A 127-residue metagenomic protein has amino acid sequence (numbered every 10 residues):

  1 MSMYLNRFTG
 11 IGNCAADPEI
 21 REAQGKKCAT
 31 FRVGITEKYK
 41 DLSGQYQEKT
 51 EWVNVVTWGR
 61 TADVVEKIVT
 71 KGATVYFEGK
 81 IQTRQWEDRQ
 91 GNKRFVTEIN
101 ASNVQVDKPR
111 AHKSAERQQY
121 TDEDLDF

Functional and structural regions predicted by a protein language model:
M1-L5, E19-G25, D41-Y46, R89-N92 (+1 more regions): Acidic, gly/ser/pro-rich intrinsically disordered tails
L5-F8, Q24-K26, N54, G72-T74: Intrinsically disordered, low-complexity segments enriched in polar/charged residues with Gly/Pro, especially when
F8-A16, V33, K71-Q82, A101-V104: OB-fold and OB-like beta-barrel modules that bind single-stranded nucleic acids
F8-T50, Q85, F95: Core FKBP-type peptidyl-prolyl cis-trans isomerase
T30, E98, D124: A residue-level signal for beta-strand positions that form part of recognition/binding surfaces within mature
E37, T61, I81, N103-Q105 (+1 more regions): Short, flexible active-site-adjacent loop segments at beta-strand->alpha-helix junctions, enriched in small/polar
N54-V55, I99-A101: Oligomerization/assembly interface segments of phage tail-like spikes and tubes
V55-R94: Beta-rich strand-turn-strand
